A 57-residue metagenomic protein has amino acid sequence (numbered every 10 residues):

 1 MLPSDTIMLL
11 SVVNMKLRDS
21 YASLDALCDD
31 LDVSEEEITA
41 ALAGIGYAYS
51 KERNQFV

Functional and structural regions predicted by a protein language model:
M1-S23: N-terminal acidic leader/helix
L27-C28: Short alpha-helical "recognition helix" segments of helix-turn-helix
D32-V57: Short, charge-rich amphipathic interface segments used for partner binding and complex assembly
